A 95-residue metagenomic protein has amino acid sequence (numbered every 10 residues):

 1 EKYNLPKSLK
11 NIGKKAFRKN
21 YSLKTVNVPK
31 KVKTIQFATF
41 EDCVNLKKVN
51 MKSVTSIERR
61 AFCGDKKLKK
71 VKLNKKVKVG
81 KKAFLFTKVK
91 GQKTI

Functional and structural regions predicted by a protein language model:
E1-N11, Y21-T34, C43-S56, K66-K78 (+1 more regions): Structural signature of tandem-repeat unit edges
G13-A16, Q36-E41, E58-A61, K81-A83: Consensus positions within tandem repeat domains that build extended binding/scaffold surfaces
